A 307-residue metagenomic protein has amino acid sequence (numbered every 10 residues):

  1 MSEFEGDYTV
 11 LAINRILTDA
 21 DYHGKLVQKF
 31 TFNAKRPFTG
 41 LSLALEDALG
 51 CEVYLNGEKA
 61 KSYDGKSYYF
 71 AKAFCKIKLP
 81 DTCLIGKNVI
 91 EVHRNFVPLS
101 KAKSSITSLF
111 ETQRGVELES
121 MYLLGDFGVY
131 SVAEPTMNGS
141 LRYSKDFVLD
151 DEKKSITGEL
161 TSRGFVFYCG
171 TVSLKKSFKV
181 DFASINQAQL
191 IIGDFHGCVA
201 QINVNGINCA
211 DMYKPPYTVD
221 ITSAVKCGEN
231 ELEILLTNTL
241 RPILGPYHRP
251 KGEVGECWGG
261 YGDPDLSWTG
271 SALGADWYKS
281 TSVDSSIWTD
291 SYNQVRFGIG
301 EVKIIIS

Functional and structural regions predicted by a protein language model:
M1-H23, L45-D47, L79-S177, Q187 (+2 more regions): An acidic-aromatic loop/edge-strand motif
G24-Q28, P37, D47, A71-A73 (+4 more regions): Residues that act as N-cap/strand-start positions at coil-to-secondary-structure junctions
V27-K29, G40, A48-G50, F74 (+5 more regions): Extracellular structured ligand-interaction cores
T31-G57, I90, F178-N205, L232-L236: Aromatic-lined ligand-binding clefts that engage carbohydrates, nucleic acids, or primary amines
A48-I77, Q201-T218: Solvent-exposed beta-strand/loop surfaces of large extracellular or lumenal domains
E52-Y54, S62, L99-K101, T136 (+4 more regions): Intrinsically disordered, low-complexity acidic/polar segments
P80-C83, I221-V225: Short, flexible loop/turn segments at beta-strand junctions in immunoglobulin-like and fibronectin type III
